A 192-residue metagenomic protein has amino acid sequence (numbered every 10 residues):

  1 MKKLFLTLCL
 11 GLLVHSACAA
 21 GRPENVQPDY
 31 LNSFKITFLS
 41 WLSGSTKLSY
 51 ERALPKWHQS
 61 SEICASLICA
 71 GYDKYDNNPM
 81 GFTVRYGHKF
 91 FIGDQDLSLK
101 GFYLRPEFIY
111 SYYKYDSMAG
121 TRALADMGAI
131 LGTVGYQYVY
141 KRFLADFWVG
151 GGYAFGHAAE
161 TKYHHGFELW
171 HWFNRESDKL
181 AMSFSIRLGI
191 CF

Functional and structural regions predicted by a protein language model:
L4-L13: Sec-dependent N-terminal signal peptides
A19-A70, Y75, P79, R187-C191: Short glycine/proline- and aromatic-enriched beta-strand/turn motifs that initiate or cap beta-hairpins
G21-Y30, P55-Q59, G93-G101, V139-A145: Short loop/turn motifs that connect adjacent beta-strands in outer-membrane beta-barrel proteins
V26-P28, F38-L39, Y75-G81, T121-D126 (+1 more regions): Replace "Gram-negative outer membrane beta-barrel proteins" with "bacterial and organellar outer membrane beta-barrel
F34-I36, Y50, S61-A65, Y86 (+4 more regions): Membrane-embedded beta-strand positions of outer-membrane beta-barrel proteins
F38-L42, R52, A65-G71, F90 (+5 more regions): Transmembrane beta-strands of outer-membrane beta-barrel pores
L48, K74-N78, K114-T121, A158-G166: Outer-membrane beta-barrel translocator domains and adjoining extracellular loop/strand segments of Gram-negative
R85, D178-F192: Outer-membrane beta-barrel "beta-signal"
